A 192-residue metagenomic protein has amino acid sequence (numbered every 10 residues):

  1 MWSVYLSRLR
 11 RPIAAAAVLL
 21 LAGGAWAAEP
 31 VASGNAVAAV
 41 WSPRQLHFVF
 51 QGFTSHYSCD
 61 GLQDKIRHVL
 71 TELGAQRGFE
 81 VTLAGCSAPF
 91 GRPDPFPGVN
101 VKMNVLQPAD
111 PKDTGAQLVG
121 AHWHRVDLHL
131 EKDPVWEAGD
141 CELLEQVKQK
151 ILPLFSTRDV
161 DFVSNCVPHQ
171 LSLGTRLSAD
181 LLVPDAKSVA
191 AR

Functional and structural regions predicted by a protein language model:
W2-A16: Bacterial N-terminal signal peptides that target proteins for export
A22-A27: N-terminal signal peptide c-region/cleavage motif recognized by signal peptidases
A38-T54, V119-P134: Acidic/histidine-rich, surface-exposed loop or edge segments in extracytoplasmic proteins
C59-Q63, R67-L70, L144-K148: Extracytoplasmic/secreted envelope proteins and their assembly/folding machinery, especially bacterial periplasmic
R67-A75, L152, S156: Sec-exported extracytoplasmic/periplasmic mature domains
F79-K102, N165-Q170: Acidic helix-start/capping segments at beta-turn-to-alpha-helix junctions
D94-D161: Surface-exposed, polar helix/loop patches in the mature regions of secreted/periplasmic/lumenal proteins that form
Q146-R192: Glycine-rich, aromatic-bearing surface loops/beta-hairpins
